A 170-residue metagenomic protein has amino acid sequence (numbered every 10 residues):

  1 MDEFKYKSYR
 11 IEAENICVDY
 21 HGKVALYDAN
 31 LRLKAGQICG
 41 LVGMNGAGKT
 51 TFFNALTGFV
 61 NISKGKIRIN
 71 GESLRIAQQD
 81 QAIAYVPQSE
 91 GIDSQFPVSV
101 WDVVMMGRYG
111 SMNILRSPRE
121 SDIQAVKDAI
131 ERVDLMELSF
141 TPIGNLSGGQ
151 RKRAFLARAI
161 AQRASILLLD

Functional and structural regions predicted by a protein language model:
I11, L26-D28: Conserved structural motif at the start of ABC-family nucleotide-binding domains
V42-M44: The feature captures the beta-strand-to-loop junction immediately N-terminal to the Walker
T57: Helix-to-loop junction immediately C-terminal to a conserved catalytic motif
G65-Q78, I83: Conserved ABC transporter NBD signature motif
M105, E120-L138: Conserved ABC ATPase "signature" region
P142-L146, Q150: Conserved ABC ATPase signature
L167-D170: Catalytic Walker B motif of ABC-type/P-loop ATPase nucleotide-binding domains
